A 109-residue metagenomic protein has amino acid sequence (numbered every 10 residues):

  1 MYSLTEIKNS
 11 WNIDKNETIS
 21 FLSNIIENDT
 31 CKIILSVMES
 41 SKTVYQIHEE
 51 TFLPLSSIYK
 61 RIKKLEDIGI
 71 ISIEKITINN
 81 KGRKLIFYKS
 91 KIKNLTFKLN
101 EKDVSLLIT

Functional and structural regions predicted by a protein language model:
L4-K32: Short alpha-helical segments that sit at the start of domains
T30, E39-Q46: Short capping segments at the starts of secondary-structure elements
Q46-F52, L65: A short acidic, leucine-rich amphipathic alpha-helix
G69: Glycine-centered, phosphate/nucleic-acid-interacting loop/turn motifs that mediate DNA/RNA or nucleotide
I73: Short beta-strand "wing" residues that participate in macromolecule-binding interfaces
N79-T109: Conserved segment of winged-helix/HTH DNA-binding domains
